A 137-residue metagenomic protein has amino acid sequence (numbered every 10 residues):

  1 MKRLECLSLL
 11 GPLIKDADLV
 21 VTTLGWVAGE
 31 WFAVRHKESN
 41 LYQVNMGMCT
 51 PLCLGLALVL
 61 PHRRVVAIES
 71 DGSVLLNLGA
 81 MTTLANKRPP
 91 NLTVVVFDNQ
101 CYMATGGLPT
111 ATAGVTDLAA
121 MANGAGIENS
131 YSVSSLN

Functional and structural regions predicted by a protein language model:
M1-K15: Active-site pocket-lining segments that scaffold enzyme catalytic pockets across diverse folds
L4-S8, F32-N137: Thiamine diphosphate
A17-H36: Acidic-glycine-rich active-site phosphate/pyrophosphate-binding loop
